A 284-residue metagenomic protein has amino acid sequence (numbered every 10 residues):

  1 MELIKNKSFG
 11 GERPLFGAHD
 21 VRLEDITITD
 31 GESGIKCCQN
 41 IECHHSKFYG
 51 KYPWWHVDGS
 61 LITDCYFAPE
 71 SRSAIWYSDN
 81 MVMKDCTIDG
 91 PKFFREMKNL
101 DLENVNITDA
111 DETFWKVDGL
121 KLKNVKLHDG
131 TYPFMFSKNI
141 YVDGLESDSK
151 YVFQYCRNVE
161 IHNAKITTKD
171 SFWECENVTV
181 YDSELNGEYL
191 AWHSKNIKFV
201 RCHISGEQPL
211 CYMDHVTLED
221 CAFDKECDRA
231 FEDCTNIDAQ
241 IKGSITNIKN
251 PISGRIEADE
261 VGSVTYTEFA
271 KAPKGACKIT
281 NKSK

Functional and structural regions predicted by a protein language model:
M1-K284: Long, distal/terminal scaffolding or interaction modules with repetitive or compositionally biased sequence
